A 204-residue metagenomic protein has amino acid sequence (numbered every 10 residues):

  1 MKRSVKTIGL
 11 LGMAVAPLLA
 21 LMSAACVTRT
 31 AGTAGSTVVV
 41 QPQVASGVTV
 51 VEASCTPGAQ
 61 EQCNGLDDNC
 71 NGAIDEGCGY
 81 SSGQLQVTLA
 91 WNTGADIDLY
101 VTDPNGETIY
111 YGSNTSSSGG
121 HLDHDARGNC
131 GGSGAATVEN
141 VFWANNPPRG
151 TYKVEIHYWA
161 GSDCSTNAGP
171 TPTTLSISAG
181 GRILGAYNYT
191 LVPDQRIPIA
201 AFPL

Functional and structural regions predicted by a protein language model:
K2-V15: Bacterial N-terminal signal peptides that target proteins for export
I8, A31-A34, V50, V138 (+1 more regions): N-terminal compositionally biased, intrinsically disordered segments and leader/signal-like regions
A14-P17, T37: Intrinsically disordered, low-complexity segments enriched in serine/threonine/proline/glycine and often basic
M22-A25: C-terminal motif of bacterial Sec signal peptides marking the signal peptidase cleavage site
V27-R29: Bacterial signal peptide processing site
T33-V51: Repetitive, low-complexity intrinsically disordered regions enriched in Pro/Gly/Tyr/Ser
G47-S82: Extracellular calcium-associated, cysteine-rich motifs in secreted modular proteins
E76-L204: Intrinsic-disorder/low-complexity signal
